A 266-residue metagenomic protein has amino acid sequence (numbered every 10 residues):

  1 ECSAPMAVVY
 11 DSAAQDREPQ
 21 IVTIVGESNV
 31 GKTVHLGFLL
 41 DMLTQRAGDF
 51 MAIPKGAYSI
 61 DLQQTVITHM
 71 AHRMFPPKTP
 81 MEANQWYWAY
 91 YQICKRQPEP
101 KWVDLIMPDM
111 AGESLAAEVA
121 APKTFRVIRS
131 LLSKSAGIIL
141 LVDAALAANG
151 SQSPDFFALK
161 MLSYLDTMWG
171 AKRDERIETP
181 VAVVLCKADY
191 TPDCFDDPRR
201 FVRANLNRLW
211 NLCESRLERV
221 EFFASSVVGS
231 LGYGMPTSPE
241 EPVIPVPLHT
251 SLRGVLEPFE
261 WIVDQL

Functional and structural regions predicted by a protein language model:
E1-E82, R96, P100-L105: Conserved G1/Walker A P-loop phosphate-binding module
V9-D11, M74-E82, Y90-Q97, R126-R129 (+2 more regions): Catalytic micro-motifs at enzyme active sites that drive phosphoryl/nucleotidyl and oxygen chemistry
G26-S28, K95, A111-S114, S226-G229: Short, flexible loop/turn elements at secondary-structure junctions
T33, A116-A117, L231-G232: Short, solvent-exposed loop/turn elements at domain surfaces
P54-A57, M110, A144, S226-V228: A short hydrophobic beta-strand->loop->alpha-helix junction that borders the nucleotide-binding pocket of P-loop NTPases
A83-I138, A147-S151: Switch II of P-loop NTPase G domains
R126-L266: Conserved GTP-binding G-domain of TRAFAC-class P-loop NTPases and closely related GTPase folds
